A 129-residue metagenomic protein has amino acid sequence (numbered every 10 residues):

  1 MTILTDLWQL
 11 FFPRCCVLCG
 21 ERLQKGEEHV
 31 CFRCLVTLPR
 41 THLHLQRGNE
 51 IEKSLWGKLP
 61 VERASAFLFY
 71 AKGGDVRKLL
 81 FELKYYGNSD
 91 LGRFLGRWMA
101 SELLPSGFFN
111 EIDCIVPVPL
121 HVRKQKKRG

Functional and structural regions predicted by a protein language model:
M1-G129: Glycine-rich phosphate/pyrophosphate-handling loop used in enzymes and phosphotransfer proteins
